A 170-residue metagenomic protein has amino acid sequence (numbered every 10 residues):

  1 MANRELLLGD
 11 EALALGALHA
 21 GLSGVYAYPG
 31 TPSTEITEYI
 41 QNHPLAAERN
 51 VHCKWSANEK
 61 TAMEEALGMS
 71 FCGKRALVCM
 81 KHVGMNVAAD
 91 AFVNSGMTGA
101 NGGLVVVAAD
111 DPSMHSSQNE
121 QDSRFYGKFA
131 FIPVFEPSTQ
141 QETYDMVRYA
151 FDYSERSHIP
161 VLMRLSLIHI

Functional and structural regions predicted by a protein language model:
M1-R148: Thiamine diphosphate
A27, M163-L165: Conserved beta-strand positions
Y144, F151-M163: Conserved anion/nucleotide-ligand pocket segment
I168-I170: Conserved small/polar residues in nucleotide/adenosyl-binding loops
